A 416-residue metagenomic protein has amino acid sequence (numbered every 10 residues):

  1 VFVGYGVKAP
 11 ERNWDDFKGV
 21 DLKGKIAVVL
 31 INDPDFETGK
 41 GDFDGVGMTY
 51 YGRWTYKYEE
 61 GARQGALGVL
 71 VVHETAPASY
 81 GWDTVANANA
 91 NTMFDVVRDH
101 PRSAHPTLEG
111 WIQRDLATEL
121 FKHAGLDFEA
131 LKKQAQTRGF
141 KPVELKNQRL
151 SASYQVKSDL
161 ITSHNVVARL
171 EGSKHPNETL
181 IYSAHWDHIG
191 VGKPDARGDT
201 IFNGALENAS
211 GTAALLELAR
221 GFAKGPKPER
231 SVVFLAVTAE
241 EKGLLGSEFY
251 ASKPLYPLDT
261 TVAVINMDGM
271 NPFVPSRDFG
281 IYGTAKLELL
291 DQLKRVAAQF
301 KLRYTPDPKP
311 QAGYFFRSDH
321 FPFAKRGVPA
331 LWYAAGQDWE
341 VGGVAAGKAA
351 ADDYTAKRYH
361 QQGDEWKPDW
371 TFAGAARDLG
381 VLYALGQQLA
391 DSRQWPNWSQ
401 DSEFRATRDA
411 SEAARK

Functional and structural regions predicted by a protein language model:
V1-P101, H105-P106, P176-I181, T200-N203 (+2 more regions): Extracellular/luminal Protease-associated
F2-G19, H100-G204, E217-R220, K224 (+1 more regions): Soluble metallo-hydrolase cores and metallopeptidase-like ectodomains found primarily in the secretory/periplasmic
G6, N32, A62-L67, V71-E74 (+9 more regions): Sec-exported extracytoplasmic/periplasmic mature domains
G6-A9, D33-F36, E74-S79, K157-I161 (+7 more regions): Solvent-exposed loop/turn segments at secondary-structure junctions within structured extracellular/periplasmic domains
R12-D15, T38-D42, V72-H73, S79-V85 (+7 more regions): Short, solvent-exposed loop/turn and secondary-structure capping segments
K18, G24, V96-E129, H175 (+2 more regions): Metal-dependent peptidase/peptidase-like ectodomains
V46-G52, Y56, E60, P77 (+2 more regions): Acidic/histidine-rich catalytic neighborhood of metal-dependent amide-processing enzymes
A213, R220, K224, A334 (+1 more regions): His/Asp/Glu-rich mid-to-C-terminal helical/loop segments that flank catalytic regions of hydrolases
